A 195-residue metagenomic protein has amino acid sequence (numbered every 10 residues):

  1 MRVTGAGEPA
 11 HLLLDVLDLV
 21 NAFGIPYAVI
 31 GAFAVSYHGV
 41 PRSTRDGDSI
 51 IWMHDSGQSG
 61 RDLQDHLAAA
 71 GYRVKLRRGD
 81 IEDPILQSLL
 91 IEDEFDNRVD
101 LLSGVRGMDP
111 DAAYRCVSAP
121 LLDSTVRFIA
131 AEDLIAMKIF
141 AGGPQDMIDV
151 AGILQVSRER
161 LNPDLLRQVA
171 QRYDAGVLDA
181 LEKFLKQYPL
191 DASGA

Functional and structural regions predicted by a protein language model:
M1-A195: Compositionally biased terminal segments of proteins
